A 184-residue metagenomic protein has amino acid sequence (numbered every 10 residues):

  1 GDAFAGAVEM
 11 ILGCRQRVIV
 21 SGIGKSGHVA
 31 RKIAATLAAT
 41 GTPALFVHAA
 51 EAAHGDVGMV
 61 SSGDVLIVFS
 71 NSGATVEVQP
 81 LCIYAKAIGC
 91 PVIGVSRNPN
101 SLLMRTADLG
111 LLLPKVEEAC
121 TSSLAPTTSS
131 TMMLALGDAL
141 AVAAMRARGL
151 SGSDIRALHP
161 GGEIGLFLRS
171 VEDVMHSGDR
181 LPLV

Functional and structural regions predicted by a protein language model:
G1-G13: An N-terminal, well-structured beta->alpha segment
D2-A5, L150-I155: Flexible, glycine/charged-enriched surface loops at secondary-structure junctions
R17-I23, G27-A135, A139-A144: Glycine-rich phosphate-binding loops that contact phosphosugars or nucleotide phosphates
L134, S153, P160-L168: Glycine-biased, small-residue-rich flexible motifs in mid-sequence functional cores and linkers
D138, A143, G152-D154, S177-R180: Internal active-site segments that recognize and position negatively charged phosphoryl groups and nucleotide moieties
E163-V184: Bateman/CBS regulatory modules and CBS-like beta-alpha motifs in cytosolic regions of diverse proteins
